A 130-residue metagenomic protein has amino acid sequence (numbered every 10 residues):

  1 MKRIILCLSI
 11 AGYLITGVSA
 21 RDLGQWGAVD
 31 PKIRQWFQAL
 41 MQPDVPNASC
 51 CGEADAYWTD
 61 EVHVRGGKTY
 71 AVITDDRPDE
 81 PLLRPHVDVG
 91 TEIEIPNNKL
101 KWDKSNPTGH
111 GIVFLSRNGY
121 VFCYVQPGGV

Functional and structural regions predicted by a protein language model:
I5-Y13: Bacterial N-terminal signal peptides
I10, E53-A54, Q126: General secretory precursor processing signal
I15-G17: N-terminal signal peptide c-region/cleavage motif recognized by signal peptidases
A20-V72: N-terminal secretory signal peptides
G67-P78, Y120-V125: Generic recognition of long tandem-repeat/solenoid scaffolds
D75-P107: Short Fe-S-cluster ligation motifs
W102-V130: C-terminal partner/receptor-binding element of secreted or periplasmic proteins
